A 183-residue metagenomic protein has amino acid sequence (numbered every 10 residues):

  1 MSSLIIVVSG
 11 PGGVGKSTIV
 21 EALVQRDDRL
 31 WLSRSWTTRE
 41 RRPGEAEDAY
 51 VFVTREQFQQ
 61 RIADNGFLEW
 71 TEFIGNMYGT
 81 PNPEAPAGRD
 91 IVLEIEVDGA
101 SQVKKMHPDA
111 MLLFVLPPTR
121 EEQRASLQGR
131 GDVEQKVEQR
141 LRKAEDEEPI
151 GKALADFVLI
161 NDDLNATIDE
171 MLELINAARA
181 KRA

Functional and structural regions predicted by a protein language model:
V8: Hydrophobic anchor at the beta1->P-loop junction of P-loop NTPases
P11: P-loop (Walker A) phosphate-binding loop of NTP-binding proteins
V14: ATP-binding Walker
S17: Walker A/P-loop
V24-S33: Post-Walker A helix-loop "phosphate-sensing" segment adjacent to the P-loop in P-loop NTPases
S35-I91, V97-D98: ATP-dependent small-molecule kinase phosphotransfer cores that center on conserved nucleotide phosphate-binding segments
V92-E96, M106-G129: Conserved phosphate-donor/acceptor-positioning beta-strand/loop module used by diverse small-molecule
D132-A178: Small-molecule kinase domains that catalyze NTP-dependent phosphoryl transfer to phosphate-bearing small molecules
